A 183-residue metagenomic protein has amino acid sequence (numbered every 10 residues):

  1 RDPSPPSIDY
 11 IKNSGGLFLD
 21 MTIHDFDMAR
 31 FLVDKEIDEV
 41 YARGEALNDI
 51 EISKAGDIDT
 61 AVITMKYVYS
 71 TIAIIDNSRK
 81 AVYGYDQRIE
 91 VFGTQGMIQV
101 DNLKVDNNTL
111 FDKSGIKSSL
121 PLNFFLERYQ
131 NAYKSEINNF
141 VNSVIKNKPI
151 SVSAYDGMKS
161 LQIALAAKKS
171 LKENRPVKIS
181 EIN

Functional and structural regions predicted by a protein language model:
R1-K54, N174: Predominantly a Rossmann-like dinucleotide-binding segment in NAD(P)-dependent oxidoreductases
G15-G16, F124-E127, K146-I150: Active-site rim elements
L19-T22, Q130, S151-G157: Conserved loop-to-helix N-cap of the C-terminal "lid" that shapes the substrate pocket in Rossmann-like
D25-F26, K134-N138, A164: A general structural signal for well-ordered alpha-helical segments in protein cores
V40-R43, D76, S180: Solvent-exposed beta-strand sheet faces enriched in polar/charged residues
E45-A46, E51-D57, V68-S135: NAD(P)-dinucleotide binding in Rossmann-like oxidoreductases
V68, N139-N183: C-terminal helix-rich "cap/oligomerization" subdomain common to oxidoreductases
